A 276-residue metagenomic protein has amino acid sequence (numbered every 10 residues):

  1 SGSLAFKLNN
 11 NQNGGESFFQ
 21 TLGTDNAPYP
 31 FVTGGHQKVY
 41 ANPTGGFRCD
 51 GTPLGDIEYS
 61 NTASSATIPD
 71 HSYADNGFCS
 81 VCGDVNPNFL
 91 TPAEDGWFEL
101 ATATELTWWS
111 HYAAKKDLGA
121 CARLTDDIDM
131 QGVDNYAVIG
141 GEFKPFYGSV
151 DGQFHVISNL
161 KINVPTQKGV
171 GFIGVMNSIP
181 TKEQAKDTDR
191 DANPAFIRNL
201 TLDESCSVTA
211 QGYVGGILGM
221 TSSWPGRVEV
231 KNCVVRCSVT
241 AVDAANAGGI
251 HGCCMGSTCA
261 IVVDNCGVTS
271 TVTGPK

Functional and structural regions predicted by a protein language model:
S1-K276: Surface-exposed repetitive/solenoidal architectures
